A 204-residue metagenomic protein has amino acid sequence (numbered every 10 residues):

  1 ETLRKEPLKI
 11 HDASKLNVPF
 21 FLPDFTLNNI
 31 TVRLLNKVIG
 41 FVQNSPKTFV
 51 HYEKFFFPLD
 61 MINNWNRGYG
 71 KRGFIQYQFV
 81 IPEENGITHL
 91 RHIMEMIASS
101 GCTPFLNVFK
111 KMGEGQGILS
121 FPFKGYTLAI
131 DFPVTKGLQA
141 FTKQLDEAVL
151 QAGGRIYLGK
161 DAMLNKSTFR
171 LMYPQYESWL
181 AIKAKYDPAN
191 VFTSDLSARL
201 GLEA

Functional and structural regions predicted by a protein language model:
E1-A204: Noncatalytic alpha-helical scaffold of FAD-dependent oxidoreductases
